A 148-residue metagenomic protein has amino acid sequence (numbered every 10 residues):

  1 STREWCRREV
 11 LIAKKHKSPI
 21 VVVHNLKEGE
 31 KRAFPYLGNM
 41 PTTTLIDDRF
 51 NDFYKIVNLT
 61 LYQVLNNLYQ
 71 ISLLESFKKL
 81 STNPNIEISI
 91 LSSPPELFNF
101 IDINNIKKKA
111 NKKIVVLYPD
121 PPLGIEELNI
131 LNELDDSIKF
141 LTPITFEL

Functional and structural regions predicted by a protein language model:
S1-K17, R32, E126-E127: Conserved TIR/SEFIR loop-to-helix hotspot centered on a Trp-containing motif with a nearby acidic residue
H16-I20, H24: A short helix->loop->beta-strand "cap" motif at the edges of active sites that frequently abuts
L26-L148: C-terminal interaction surface of TIR/SEFIR-family domains
